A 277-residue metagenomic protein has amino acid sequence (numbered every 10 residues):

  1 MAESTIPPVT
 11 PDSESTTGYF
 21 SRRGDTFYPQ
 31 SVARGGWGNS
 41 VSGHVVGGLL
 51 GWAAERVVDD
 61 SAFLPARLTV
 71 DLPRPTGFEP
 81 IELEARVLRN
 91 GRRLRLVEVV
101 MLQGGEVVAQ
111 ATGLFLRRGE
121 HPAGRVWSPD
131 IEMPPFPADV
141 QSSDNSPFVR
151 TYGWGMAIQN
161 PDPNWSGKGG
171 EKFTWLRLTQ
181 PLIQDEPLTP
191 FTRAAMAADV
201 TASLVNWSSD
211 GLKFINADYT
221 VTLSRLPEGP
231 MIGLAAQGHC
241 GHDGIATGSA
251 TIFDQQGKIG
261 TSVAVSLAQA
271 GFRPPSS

Functional and structural regions predicted by a protein language model:
M1-S277: Terminal targeting signals and extreme-terminal segments of soluble enzymes
